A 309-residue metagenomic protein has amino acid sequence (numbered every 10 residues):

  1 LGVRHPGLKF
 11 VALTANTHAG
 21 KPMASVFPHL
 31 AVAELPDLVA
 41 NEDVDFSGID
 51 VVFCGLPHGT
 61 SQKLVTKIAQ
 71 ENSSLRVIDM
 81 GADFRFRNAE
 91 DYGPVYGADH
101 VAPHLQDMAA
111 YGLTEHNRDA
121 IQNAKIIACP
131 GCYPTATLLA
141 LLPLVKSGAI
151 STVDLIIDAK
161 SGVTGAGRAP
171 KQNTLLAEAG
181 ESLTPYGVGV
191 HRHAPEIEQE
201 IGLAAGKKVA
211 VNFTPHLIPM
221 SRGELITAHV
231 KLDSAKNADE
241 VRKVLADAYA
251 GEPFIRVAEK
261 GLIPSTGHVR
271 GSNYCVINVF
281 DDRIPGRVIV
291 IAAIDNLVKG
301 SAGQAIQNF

Functional and structural regions predicted by a protein language model:
L1, L139-P143, E196-E200, Q304 (+1 more regions): Alpha-helical scaffold segments in soluble metabolic enzymes
L1-E181, Y186-V188, G206, F280-I284: N-terminal Rossmann-like NAD(P) cofactor-binding subdomain of oxidoreductases, focused on the glycine-rich
D50, V211, R222-I226, N273-C275 (+1 more regions): Residues at beta-strand starts and edge strands
M108, T135-L139, V188-E196, K236 (+4 more regions): Conserved active-site and cofactor/substrate-binding residues in soluble primary-metabolism enzymes
P185-G189, H216-I218, S265-V269: Short Gly/Pro-enriched turn/cap motifs at secondary-structure boundaries
V190-E259: C-terminal substrate-binding/catalytic lobe of Rossmann-fold NAD(P)-dependent dehydrogenases
H229-F309: C-terminal active-site/capping subdomain that shapes the small-molecule cofactor and substrate pocket of enzyme
